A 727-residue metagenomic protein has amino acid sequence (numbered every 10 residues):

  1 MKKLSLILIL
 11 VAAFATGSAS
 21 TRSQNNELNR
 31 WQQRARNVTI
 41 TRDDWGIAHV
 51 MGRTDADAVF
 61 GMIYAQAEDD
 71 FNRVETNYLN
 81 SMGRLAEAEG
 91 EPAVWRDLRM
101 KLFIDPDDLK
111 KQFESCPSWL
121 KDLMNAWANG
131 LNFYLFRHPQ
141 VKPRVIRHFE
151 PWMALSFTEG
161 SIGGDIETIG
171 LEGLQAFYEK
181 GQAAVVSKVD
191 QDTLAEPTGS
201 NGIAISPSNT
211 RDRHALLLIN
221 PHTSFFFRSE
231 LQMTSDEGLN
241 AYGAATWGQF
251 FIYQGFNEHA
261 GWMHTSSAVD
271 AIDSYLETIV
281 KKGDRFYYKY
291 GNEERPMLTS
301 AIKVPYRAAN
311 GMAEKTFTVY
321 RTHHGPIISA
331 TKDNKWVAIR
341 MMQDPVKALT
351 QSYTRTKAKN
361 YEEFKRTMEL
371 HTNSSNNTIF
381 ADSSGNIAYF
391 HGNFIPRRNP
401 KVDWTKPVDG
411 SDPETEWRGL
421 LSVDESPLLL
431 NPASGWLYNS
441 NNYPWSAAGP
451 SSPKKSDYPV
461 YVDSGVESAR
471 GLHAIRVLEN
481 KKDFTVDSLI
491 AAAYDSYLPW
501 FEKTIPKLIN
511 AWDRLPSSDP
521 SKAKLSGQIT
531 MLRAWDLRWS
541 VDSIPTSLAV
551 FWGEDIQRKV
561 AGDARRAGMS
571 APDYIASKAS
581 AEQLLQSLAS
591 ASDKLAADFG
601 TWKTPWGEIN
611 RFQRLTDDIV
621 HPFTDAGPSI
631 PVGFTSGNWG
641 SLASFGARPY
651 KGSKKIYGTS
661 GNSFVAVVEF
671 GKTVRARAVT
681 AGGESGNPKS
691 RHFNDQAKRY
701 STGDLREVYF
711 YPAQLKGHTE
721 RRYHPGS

Functional and structural regions predicted by a protein language model:
M1-N25: Bacterial Sec-dependent N-terminal signal peptides
N25-R228, D236-L239, G243-F251, E554-R558 (+2 more regions): Substrate-recognition/specificity elements adjacent to catalytic centers across diverse enzyme folds
V59-G61, D108-D122, T350-R355, D457-G465 (+2 more regions): Second-shell loop/turn segments in exported
D105, L120-G130, F364-T367, R470-V477 (+4 more regions): Stable alpha-helical elements in mature extracytoplasmic
G243, F250, N373-K481: Hydrophobic alpha-helical segments
A244-T246, G255-E258, H264-V408: Glycine- and hydrophobic-rich flexible loops that cap the catalytic core of alpha/beta enzyme folds
S452-P453, V460-S521, R611-S727: Terminal end segments
F551-S629: Charged, long alpha-helical assembly modules
